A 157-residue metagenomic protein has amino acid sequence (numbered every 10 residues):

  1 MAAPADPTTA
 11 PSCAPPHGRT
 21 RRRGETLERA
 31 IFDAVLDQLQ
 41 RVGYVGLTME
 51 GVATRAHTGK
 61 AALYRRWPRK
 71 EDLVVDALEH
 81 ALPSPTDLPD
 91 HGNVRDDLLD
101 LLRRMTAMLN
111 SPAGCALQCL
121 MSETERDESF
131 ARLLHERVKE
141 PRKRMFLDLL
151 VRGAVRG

Functional and structural regions predicted by a protein language model:
M1-G18, D100, A107, R144 (+1 more regions): C-terminal peripheral helix-coil segments that are non-catalytic and often amphipathic
M1-R55, A61, D72: Basic, helix-initiating cap at the start of DNA-binding domains
E25-D33, Q40, V45-G46, H57 (+4 more regions): An amphipathic alpha-helix adjacent to DNA-recognition modules
V74-A77, L117-M121: Short alpha-helical scaffolding segments that buttress acidic/His motifs in well-ordered protein cores
G92, A107-C115, C119, S129-R156: Amphipathic alpha-helical packing segments from all-alpha helical-bundle domains
T124-E128: Conserved alpha/beta-hydrolase catalytic His-Asp/Glu region
